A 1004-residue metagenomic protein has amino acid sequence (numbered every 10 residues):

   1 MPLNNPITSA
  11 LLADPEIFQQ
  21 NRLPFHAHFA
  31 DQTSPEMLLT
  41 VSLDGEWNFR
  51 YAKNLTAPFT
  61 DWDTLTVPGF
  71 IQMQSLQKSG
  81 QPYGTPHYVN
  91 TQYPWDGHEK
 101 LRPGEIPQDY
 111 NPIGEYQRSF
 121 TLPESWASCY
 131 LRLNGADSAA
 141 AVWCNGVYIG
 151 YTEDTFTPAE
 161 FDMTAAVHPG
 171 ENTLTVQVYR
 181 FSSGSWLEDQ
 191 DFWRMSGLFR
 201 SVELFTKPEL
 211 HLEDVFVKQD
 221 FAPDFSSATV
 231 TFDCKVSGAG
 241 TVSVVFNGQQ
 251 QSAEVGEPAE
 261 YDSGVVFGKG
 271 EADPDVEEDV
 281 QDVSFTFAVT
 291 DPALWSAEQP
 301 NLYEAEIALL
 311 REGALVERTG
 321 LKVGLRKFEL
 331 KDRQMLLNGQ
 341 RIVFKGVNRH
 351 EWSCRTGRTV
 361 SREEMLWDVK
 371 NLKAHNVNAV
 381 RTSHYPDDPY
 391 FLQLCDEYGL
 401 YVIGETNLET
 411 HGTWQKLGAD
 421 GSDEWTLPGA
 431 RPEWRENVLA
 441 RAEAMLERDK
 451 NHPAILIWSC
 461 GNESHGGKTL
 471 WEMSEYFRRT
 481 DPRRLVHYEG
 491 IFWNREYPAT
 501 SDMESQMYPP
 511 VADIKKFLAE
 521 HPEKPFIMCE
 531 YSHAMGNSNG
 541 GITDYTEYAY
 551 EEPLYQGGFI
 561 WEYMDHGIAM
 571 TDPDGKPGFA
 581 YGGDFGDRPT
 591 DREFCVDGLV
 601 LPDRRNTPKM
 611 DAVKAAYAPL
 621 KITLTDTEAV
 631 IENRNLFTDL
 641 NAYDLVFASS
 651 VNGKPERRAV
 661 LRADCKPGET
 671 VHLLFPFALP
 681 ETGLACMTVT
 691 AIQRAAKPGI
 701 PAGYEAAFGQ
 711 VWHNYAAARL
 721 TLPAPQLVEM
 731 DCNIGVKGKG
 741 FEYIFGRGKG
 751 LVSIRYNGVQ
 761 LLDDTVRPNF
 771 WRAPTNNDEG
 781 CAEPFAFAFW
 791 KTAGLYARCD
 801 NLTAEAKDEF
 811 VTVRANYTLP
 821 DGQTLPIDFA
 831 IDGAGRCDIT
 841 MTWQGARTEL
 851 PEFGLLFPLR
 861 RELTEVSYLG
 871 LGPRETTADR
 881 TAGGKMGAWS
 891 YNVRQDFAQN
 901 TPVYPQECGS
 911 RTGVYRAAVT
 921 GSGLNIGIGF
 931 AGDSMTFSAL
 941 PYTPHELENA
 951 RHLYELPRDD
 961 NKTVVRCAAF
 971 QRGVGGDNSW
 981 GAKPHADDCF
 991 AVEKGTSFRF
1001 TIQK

Functional and structural regions predicted by a protein language model:
P2-P35, M73-L76, V147, W186 (+3 more regions): Extended substrate-binding grooves/exosites of carbohydrate-active enzymes
L3-I7, L12, E16-Q19, T33-S34 (+8 more regions): Accessory beta-strand-rich segments of carbohydrate-active enzymes
I71-Q74, Y83-V89, R180, S296 (+2 more regions): Beta-strand/loop-rich accessory regions of lumenal/periplasmic or secreted enzymes, predominantly carbohydrate-active
P82-H87, Q92-I106, E153-T155, M163 (+10 more regions): An acidic-aromatic loop/edge-strand motif
Y116-R118, T157-F161, A259-Y261, Q281-F287 (+2 more regions): Short strand-edge motifs at loop-to-beta-strand transitions and within beta-strands of extracellular beta-rich domains
A127, V167-E171, V289-L302, P680-C686: Short glycine/proline/serine/threonine-rich loop/turn segments at secondary-structure transition edges
C144, S227-G270, V283, A305 (+3 more regions): Beta-strand-rich binding/interaction modules
Q190-H211, H566, G575-L624, R634-A642 (+6 more regions): Catalytic cores of secreted or luminal carbohydrate-active enzymes
